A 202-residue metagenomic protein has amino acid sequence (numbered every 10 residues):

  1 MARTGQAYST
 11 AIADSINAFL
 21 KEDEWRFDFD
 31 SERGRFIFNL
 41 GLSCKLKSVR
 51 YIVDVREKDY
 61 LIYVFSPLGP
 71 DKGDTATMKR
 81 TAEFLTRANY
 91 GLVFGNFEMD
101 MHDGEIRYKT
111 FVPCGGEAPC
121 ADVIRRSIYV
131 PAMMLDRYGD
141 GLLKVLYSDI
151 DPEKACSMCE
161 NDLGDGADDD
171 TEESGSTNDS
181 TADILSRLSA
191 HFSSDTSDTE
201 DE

Functional and structural regions predicted by a protein language model:
G5-D28: Amphipathic alpha-helical segments
D23-S48, E57-V64, L68: Ser/Thr-rich, low-complexity intrinsically disordered terminal regions
P67-G104: Short, internal acidic amphipathic alpha-helical interface segments that mediate docking to partner proteins
M99, D103, P113-D122: Well-ordered alpha/beta subsegment
I106-K109: Short, aliphatic-rich beta-strand segments
I124-D136, V145: Long, contiguous binding/interaction regions
L143-S180: Short, highly charged C-terminal tails/helix-capping segments
T181-E202: Long, low-complexity, intrinsically disordered segments
